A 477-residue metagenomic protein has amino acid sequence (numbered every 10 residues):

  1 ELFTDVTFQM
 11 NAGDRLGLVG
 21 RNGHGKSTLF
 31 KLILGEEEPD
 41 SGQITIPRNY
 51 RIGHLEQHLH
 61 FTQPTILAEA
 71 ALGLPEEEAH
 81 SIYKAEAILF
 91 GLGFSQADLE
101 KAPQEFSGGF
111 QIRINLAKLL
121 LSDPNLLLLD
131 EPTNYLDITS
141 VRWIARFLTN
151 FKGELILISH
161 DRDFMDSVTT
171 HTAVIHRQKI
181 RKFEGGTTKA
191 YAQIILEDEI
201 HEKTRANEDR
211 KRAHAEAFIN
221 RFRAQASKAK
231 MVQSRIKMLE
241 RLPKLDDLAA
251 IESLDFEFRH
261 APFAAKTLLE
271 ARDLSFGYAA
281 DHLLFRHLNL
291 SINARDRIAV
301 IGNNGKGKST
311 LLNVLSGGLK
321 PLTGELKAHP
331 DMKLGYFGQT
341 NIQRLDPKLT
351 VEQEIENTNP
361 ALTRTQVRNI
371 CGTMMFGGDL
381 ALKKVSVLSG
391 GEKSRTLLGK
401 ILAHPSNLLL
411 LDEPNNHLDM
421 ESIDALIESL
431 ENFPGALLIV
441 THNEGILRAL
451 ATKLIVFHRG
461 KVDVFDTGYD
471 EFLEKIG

Functional and structural regions predicted by a protein language model:
E1-K203, E252, A261-G477: ABC ATP-binding cassette signature C-motif
Q193-L248: Intracellular alpha-helical coupling/juxtamembrane segments of multi-pass membrane proteins
F256-F258: Post-kinase regulatory C-tail/linker adjacent to protein kinase catalytic domains
